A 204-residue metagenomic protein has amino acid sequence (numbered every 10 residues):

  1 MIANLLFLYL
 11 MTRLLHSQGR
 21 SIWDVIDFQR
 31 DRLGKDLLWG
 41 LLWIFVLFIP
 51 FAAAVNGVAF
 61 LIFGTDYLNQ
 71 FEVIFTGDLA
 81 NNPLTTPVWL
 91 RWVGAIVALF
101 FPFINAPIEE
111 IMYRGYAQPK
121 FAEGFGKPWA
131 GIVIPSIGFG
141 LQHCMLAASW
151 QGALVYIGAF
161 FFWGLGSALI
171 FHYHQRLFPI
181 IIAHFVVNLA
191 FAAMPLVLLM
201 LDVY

Functional and structural regions predicted by a protein language model:
M1-S21, W39: Alpha-helical transmembrane segments in multi-pass membrane proteins
L6-L10, L41-I44, I96, A193: Cleavable Sec-type N-terminal signal peptides
L10, L14, I49, A53 (+4 more regions): Hydrophobic membrane-targeting alpha-helices
S17, Q29, L169-H172: Structural motif
R20-N105, L201-Y204: Juxtamembrane helix-loop-helix connectors linking adjacent transmembrane helices in multi-pass membrane enzymes
I49, D78-Y204: Transmembrane helix-loop-helix hairpins at the membrane interface of multi-pass integral membrane proteins
